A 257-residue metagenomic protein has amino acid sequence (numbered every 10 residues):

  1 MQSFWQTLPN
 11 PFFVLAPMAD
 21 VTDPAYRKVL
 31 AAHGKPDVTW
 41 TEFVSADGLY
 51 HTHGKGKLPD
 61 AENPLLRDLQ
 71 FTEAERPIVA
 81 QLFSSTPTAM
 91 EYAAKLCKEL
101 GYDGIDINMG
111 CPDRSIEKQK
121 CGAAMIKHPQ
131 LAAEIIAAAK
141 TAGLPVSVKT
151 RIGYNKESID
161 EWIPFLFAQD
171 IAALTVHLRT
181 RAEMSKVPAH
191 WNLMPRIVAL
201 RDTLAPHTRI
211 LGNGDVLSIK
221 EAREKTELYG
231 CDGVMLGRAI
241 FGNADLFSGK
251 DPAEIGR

Functional and structural regions predicted by a protein language model:
M1-R257: Flavin-dependent oxidoreductase catalytic cores
